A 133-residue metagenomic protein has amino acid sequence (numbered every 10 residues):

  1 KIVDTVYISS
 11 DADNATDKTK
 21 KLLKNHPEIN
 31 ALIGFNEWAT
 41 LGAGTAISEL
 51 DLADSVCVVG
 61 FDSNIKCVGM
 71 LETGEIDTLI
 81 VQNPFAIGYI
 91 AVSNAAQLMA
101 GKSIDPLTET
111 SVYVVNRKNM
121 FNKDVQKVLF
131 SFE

Functional and structural regions predicted by a protein language model:
I2-T5, V58, L79, V114: Conserved beta-strand scaffold positions in the cores of enzyme catalytic domains, especially in NTP/NDP-utilizing
D4, I8-G69: Hydrophobic alpha-helical
T5, T73-F85: Short beta-strand elements at the ligand-binding edges of bilobed clamshell
V6-S9, D62, N83, S111-V112 (+1 more regions): Residues at the C-termini of beta-strands that transition into short coil/loop
A12-T16, S63-C67, N83-A100: Hydrophobic alpha-helical segments within soluble ligand-binding/sensing domains
D62-D77, K118-V128: Flexible loop/hinge segments that line or gate small-molecule binding clefts
A86-E133: Hinge/cleft segment of the Venus flytrap/periplasmic-binding protein
